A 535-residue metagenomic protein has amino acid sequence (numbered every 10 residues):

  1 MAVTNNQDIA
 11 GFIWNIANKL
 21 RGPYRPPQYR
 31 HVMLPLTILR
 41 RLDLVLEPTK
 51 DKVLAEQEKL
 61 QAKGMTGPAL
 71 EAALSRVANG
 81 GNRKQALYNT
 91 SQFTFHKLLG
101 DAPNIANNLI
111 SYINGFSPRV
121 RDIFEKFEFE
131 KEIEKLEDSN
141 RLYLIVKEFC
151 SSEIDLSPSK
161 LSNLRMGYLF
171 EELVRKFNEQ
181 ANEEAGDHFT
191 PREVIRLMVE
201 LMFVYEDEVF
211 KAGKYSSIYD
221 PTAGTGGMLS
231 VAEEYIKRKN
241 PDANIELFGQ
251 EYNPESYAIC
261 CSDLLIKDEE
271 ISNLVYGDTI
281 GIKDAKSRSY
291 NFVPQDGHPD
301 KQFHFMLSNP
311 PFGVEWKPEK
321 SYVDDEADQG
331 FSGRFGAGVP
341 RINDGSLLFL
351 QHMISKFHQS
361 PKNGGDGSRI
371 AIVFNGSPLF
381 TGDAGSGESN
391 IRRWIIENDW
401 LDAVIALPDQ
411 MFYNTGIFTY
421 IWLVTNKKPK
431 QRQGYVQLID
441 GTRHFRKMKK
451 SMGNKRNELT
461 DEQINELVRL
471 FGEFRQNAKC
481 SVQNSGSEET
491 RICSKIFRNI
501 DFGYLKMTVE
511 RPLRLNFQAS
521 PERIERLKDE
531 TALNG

Functional and structural regions predicted by a protein language model:
M1-D207, N273-I282, A406-D409, Q431-T442 (+2 more regions): Non-catalytic, mostly N-terminal accessory regions of nucleic-acid modification and defense proteins
A2-T4, G281-I282, R288-S289, H298-G535: A conserved structural/catalytic subdomain of Rossmann-like adenosyl-cofactor enzymes
N5, I9-F12, I16, Q28-Y29 (+13 more regions): Helical mechanochemical/support elements of P-loop NTPase systems and associated helical scaffolds
P27-Y29, G213, I417: Short Gly/Ser/Thr- and Asp/Glu-enriched loop/turn motifs at secondary-structure junctions
L46, I236, N240, F357: Active-site catalytic pocket residues across diverse enzymes, especially alpha/beta-hydrolases
N178-A181, D242, K447: Short small-residue beta-strand/loop micro-motif enriched in glycine and branched aliphatics
E184, H188-S308, G313-E315, K320-D325 (+5 more regions): Conserved S-adenosyl-L-methionine
